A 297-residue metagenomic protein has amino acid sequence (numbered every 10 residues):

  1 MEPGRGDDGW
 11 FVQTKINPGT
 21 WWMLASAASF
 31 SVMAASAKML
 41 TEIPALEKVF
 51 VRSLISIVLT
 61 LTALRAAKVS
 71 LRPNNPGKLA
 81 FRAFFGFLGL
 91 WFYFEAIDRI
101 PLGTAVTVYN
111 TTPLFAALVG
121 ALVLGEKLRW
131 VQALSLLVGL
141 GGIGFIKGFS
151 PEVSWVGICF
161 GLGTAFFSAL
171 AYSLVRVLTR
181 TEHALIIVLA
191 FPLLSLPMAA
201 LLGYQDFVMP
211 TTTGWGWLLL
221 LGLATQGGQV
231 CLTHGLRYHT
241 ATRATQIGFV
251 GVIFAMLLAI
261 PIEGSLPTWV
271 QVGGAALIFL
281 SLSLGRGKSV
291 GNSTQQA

Functional and structural regions predicted by a protein language model:
M1-A28, I57-F81, W130, R180 (+3 more regions): Membrane-interface interhelical linkers
V32, K68-G103, Y109, L223-H239: Specific transmembrane alpha-helical segments of multi-pass solute transporters/efflux pumps, especially DMT/EamA
A35-K38, A45, T60, S150-P210 (+3 more regions): Transmembrane alpha-helical segments that form core, pore/gating elements of small-molecule transporters/exporters
I55-L59, V108-L122, L137-V138, L193-M198 (+2 more regions): Alpha-helical transmembrane segments of compact multi-pass small-molecule transporters, enriched in specific families
A67, E95, T112-L134, D206 (+1 more regions): C-terminal transmembrane-helix exit sites in multi-pass transporters
V106-T111, L178, E182-F191, Q229-I260: Helix-helix packing/entry segments at the starts of transmembrane helices
V106-Y109, G125-G142, P151, W155-I158 (+2 more regions): Loop-to-transmembrane alpha-helix entry segments
F249-A297: C-terminal-most transmembrane helix of multi-pass membrane proteins
